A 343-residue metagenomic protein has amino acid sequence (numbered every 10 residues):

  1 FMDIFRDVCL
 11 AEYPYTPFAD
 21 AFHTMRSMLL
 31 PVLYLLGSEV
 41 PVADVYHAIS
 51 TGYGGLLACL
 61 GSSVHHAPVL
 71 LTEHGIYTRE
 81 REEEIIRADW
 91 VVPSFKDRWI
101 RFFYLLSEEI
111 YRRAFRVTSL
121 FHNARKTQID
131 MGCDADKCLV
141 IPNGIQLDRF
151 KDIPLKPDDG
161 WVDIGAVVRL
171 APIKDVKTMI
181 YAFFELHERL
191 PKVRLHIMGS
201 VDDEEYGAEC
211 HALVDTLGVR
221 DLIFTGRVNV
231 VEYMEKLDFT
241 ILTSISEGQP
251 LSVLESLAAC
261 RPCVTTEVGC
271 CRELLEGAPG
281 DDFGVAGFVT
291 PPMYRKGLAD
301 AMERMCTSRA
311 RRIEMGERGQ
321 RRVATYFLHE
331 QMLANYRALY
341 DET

Functional and structural regions predicted by a protein language model:
L33-V42, Y77, S94-V117: Membrane-proximal helix-turn-helix segments that form the acceptor-binding/catalytic region of lipid-linked
S62, G297, R304, R311-Y326 (+1 more regions): A short, well-ordered alpha-helix in the C-terminal region of glycosyltransferases
N123, G144: Carbohydrate-associated surface elements
P154-E185, H196: Conserved donor-binding/catalytic core segment of Leloir-type glycosyltransferases
H196, G207-R227: Nucleotide-activated donor-binding/catalytic signature segment of Leloir-type glycosyltransferases, i.e., the conserved
I245: Aromatic "clamp/platform" in nucleotide-sugar-dependent glycosyltransferases that forms part of the donor/acceptor
P262-T265, G269-E276: Short hydrophobic beta-strand element within catalytic cores of glycosyltransferases and related nucleotide-activated
G277-R295, R304-R309: Conserved acidic donor-binding segment of nucleotide-sugar-dependent glycosyltransferases
